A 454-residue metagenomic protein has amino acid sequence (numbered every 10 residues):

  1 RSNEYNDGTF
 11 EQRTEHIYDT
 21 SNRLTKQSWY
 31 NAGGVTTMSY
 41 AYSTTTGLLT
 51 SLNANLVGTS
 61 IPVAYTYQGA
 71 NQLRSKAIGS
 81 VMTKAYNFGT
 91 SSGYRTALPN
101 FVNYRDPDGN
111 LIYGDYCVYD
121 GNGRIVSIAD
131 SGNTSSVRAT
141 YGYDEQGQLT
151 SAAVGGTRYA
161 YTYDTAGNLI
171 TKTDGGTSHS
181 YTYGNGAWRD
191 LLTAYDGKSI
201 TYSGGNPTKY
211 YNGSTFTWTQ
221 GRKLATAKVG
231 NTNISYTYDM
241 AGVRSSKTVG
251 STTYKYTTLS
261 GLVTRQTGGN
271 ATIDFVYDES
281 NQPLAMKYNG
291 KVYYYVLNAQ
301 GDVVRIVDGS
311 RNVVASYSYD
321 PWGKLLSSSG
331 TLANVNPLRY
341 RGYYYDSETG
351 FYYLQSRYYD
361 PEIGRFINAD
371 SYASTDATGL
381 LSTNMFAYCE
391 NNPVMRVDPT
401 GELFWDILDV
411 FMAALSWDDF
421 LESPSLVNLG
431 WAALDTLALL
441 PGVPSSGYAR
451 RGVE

Functional and structural regions predicted by a protein language model:
R1-T9, T14-H16, K26-G33, Y40 (+20 more regions): Beta-turn initiation residues at beta-strand->coil junctions
H16, Y40-A41, Y65, K84-Y86 (+16 more regions): A residue-level detector for well-ordered beta-strand positions
N22, G47, N71, G123 (+8 more regions): Glycine-centered positions in the ABC transporter ATPase nucleotide-binding domain
F88, G93, Y159-W188, T257-L262: Structured, non-catalytic alpha/beta "coupling" segments that mediate domain-domain communication and provide generic
F88-T90, Y94, R138, H179-N185 (+4 more regions): A motif-centric feature for acidic-aromatic and gly/ser/thr-rich catalytic loops and repeats
G147, A153-V154, Y161, N212-T237 (+1 more regions): Acidic, glycine-rich calcium-binding repeat modules characteristic of RTX/beta-roll and related beta-solenoid repeat
R244, R305-I306, K324-S328, D360-I367 (+2 more regions): Short, low-complexity export/processing leader segments characterized by acidic and small residues
G401-A433, L437-E454: Compositionally biased, low-complexity segments of secreted and virulence-associated proteins that act as
